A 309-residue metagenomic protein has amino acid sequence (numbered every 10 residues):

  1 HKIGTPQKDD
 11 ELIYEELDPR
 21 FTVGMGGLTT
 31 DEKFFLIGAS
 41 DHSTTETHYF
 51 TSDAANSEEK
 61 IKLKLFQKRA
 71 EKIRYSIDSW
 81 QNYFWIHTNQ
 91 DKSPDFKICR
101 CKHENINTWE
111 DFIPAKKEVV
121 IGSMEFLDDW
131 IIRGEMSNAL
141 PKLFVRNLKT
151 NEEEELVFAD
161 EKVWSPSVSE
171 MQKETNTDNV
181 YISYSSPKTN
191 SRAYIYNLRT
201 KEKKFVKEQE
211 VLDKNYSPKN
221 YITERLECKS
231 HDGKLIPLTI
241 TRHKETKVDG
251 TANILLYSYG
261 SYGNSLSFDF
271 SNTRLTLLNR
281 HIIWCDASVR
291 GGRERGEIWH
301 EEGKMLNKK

Functional and structural regions predicted by a protein language model:
H1, S43-F50, K92-R100, A139-V145 (+1 more regions): Structural motif
H1-V23, S52-Y75, K102-E125, K149-E170 (+1 more regions): Multi-bladed beta-propeller domains
D18-G38, K68-H87, K116-W130, G134 (+4 more regions): Conserved beta-propeller blade repeats
G27-I61: Gly/Pro-rich turn-and-neighbor structural signature
G38, F50, F66, H87-N89 (+12 more regions): Generic beta-strand/beta-sheet core signal
T45-T47, I61, F96, N107 (+5 more regions): Repetitive beta-architecture junctions, highlighting loop-to-beta-strand starts across blade-like repeats
W80-H87, D95-F96, T175-V206: Structured, non-catalytic alpha/beta "coupling" segments that mediate domain-domain communication and provide generic
L198-E202, K207-K309: Cap/lid segment of the alpha/beta-hydrolase catalytic domain
